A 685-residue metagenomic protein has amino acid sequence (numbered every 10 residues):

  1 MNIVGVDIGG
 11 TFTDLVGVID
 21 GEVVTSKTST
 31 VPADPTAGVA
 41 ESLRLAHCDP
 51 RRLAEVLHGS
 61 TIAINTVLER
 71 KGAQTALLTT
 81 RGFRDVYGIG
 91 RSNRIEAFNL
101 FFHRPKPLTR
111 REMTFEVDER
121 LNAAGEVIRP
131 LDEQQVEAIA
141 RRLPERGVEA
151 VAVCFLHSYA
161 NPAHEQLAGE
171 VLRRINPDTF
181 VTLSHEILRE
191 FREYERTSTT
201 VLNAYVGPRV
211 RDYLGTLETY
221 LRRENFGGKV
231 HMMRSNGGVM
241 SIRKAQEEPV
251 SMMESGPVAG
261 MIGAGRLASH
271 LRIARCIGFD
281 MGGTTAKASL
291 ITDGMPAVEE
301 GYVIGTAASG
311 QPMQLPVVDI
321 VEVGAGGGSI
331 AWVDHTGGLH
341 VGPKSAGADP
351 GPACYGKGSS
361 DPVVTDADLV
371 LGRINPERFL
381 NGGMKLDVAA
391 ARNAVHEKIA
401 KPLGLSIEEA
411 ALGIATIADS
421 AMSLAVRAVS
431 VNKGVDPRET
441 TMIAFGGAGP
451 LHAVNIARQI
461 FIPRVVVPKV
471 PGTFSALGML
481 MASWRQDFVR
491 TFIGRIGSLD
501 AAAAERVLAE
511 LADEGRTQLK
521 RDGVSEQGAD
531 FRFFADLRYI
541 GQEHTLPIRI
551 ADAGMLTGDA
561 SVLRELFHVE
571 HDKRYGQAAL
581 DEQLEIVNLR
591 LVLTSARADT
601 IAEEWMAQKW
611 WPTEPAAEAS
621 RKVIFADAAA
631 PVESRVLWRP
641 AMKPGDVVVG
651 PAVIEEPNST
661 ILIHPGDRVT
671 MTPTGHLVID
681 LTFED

Functional and structural regions predicted by a protein language model:
M1-A76, N122, R129-A152, E165-E170 (+12 more regions): N-terminal glycine/serine-rich phosphate-binding loop of ATP-dependent small-molecule kinases, especially carbohydrate
G5, D14, T25, A54-L57 (+5 more regions): Conserved phosphate-binding loops in N-terminal lobes of ATP-dependent enzymes of the actin/Hsp70/sugar-kinase
L15, S26-V31, A76-G82, F102-R104 (+4 more regions): Glycine-rich phosphate-binding loop of actin/hexokinase-like ATP-binding domains
I19-T25, P50-N93, A152, L156-E165 (+7 more regions): Short beta-strand-loop/turn "lid" adjacent to the catalytic site in phosphate-handling enzymes
S60, F155-L156, S184-E186, S235-N236 (+3 more regions): Glycine-rich beta-strand-to-loop/alpha-helix junction loops that act as flexible
Q134-R142, I273, G283, I291 (+8 more regions): C-terminal, non-catalytic interaction/recognition modules in large multi-subunit enzymes and RNPs
I175-T199, F461-L477: Conserved phosphate-binding/catalytic loops in two-lobed NTP-binding clefts
